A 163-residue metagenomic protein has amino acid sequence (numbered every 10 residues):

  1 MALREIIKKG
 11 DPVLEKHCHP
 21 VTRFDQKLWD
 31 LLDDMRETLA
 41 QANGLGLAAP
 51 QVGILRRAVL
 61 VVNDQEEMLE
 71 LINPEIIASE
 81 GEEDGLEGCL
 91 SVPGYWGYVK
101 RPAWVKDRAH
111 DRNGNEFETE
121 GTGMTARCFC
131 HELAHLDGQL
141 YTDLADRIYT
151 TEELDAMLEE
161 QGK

Functional and structural regions predicted by a protein language model:
M1-K163: Positively charged
